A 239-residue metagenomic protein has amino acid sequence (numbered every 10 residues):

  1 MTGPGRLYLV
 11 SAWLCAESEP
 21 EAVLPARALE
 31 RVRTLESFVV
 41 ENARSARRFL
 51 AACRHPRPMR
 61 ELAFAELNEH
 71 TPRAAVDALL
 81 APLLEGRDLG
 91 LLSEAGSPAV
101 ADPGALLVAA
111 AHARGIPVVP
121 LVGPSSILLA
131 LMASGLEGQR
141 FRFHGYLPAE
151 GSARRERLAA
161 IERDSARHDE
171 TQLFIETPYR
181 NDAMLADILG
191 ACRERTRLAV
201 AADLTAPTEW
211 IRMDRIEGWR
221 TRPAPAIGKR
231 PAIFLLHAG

Functional and structural regions predicted by a protein language model:
M1-L67: Glycine-rich, flexible N-terminal cofactor/catalytic loop recognition
M1-Y8, R87-D88, A166-G239: A contiguous loop/helix-start segment that scaffolds small-molecule binding in enzyme catalytic cores
Y8, D102, L106-D164: Class I SAM-dependent methyltransferase SAM-binding "motif I" and its flanking Rossmann-like core
V32-F38, G115-V119, T171-Q172: Short active-site oxyanion
V39-E41, G90-P98, T171-E176: Acidic beta-strand-to-loop metal/phosphate-binding motif
R44-A46, G96-S97, S126, R180: Alpha-helix capping/helix-boundary segments
A65-P72, L147-G151: Conserved helicase motor
N68, A75-V118: Glycine/small-residue-rich loop that forms an oxyanion/phosphate-binding "nest" at active or ligand-binding sites
